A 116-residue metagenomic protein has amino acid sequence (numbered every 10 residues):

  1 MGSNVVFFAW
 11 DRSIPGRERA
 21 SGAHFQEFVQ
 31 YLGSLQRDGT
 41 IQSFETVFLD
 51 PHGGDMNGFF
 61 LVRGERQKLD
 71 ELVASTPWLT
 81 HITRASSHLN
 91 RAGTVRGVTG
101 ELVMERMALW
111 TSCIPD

Functional and structural regions predicted by a protein language model:
M1-M56, G64-A74, V95-D116: Short S/T/G/P-rich N-terminal loop/turn motif that feeds into the first structured element of a domain
S75-L79: A short linear boundary/processing microfeature
T80-V98: Conserved short beta-strand edge segments in small beta-sheet-based binding/regulatory domains
